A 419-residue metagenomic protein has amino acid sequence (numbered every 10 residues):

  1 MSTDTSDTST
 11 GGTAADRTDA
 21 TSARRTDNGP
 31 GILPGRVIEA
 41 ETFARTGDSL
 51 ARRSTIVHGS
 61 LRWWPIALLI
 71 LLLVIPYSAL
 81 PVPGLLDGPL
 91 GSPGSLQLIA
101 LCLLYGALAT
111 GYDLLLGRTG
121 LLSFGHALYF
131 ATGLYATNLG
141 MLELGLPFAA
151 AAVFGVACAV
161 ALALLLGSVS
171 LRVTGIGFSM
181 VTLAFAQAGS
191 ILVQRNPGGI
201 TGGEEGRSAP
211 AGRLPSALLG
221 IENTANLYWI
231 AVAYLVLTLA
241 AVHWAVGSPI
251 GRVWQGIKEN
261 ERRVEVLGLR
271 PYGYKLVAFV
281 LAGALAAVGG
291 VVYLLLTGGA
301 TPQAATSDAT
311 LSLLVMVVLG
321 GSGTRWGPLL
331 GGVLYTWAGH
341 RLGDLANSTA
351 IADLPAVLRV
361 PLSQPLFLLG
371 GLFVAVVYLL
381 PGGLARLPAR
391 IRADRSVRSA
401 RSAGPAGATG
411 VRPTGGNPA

Functional and structural regions predicted by a protein language model:
M1-T18: N-terminal acidic, proline/glycine-rich, low-complexity intrinsically disordered segments
T3-T5, T21-A419: Transmembrane alpha-helices and adjacent helix-loop boundaries
